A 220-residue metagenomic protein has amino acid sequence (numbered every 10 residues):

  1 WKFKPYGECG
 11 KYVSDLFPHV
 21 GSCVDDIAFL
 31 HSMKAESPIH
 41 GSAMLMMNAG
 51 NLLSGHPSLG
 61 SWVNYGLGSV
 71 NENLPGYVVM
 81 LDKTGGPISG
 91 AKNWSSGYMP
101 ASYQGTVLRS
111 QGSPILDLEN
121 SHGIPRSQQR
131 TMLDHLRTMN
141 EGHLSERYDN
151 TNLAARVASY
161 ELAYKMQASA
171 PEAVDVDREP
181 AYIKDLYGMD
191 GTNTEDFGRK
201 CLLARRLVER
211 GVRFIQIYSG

Functional and structural regions predicted by a protein language model:
W1-G220: Ligand-binding pockets and gating/stacking loops
